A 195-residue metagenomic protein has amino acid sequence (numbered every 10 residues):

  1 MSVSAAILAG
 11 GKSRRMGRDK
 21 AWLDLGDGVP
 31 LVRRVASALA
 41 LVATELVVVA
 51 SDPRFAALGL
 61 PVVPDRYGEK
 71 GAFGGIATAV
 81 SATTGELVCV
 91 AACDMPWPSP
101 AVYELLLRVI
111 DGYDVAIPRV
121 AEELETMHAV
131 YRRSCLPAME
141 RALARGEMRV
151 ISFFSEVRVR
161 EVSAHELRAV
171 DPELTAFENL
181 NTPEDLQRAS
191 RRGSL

Functional and structural regions predicted by a protein language model:
M1-E147, I151, S155-T175, Q187-S194: Nucleotide and nucleotide-moiety/phosphate-recognizing core
E184: Conserved active-site and cofactor/substrate-binding residues in soluble primary-metabolism enzymes
